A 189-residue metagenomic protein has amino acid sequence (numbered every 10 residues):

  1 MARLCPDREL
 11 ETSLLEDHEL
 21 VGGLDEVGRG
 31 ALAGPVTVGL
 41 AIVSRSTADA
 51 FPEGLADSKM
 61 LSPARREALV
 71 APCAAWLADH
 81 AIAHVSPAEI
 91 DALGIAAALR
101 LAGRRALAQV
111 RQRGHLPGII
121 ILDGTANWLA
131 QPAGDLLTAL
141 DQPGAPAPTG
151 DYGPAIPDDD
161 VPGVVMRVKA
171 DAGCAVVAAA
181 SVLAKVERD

Functional and structural regions predicted by a protein language model:
M1-D189: Acidic (Asp/Glu) carboxylate-rich active-site/surface patches
